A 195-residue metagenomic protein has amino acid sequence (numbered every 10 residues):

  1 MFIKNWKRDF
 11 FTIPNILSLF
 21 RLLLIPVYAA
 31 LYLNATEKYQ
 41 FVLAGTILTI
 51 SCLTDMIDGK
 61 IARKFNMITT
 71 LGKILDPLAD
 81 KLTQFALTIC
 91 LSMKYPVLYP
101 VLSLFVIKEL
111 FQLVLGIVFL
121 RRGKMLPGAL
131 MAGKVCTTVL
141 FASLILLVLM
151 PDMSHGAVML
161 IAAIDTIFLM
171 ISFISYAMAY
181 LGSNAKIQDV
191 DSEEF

Functional and structural regions predicted by a protein language model:
M1-F195: Alpha-helical transmembrane bundles and membrane-interface segments of multipass inner-membrane proteins
